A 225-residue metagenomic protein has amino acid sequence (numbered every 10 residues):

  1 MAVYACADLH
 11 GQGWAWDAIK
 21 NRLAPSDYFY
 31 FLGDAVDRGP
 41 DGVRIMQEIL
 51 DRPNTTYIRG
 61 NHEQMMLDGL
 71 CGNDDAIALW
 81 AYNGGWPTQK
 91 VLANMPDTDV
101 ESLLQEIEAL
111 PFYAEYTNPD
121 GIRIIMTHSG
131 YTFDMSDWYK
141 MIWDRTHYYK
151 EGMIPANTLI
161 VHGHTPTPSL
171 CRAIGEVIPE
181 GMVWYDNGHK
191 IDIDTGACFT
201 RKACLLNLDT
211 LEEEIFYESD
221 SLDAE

Functional and structural regions predicted by a protein language model:
M1-E48: N-terminal active-site segment of His-dependent metallophosphoesterases
A2-H10, R123-G130, I191-I193: Active-site-proximal beta-strand elements of phosphoester/diester hydrolases
A5, F29-F31, Y57-I58, I125 (+2 more regions): Residue-level marker for buried hydrophobic side chains located in beta-strands that build the well-ordered beta-sheet
D8, D34, I49, G60-N61 (+6 more regions): Divalent metal-coordination and catalytic microenvironments
H10-A15, D37-P40, Q64-L67, D134 (+2 more regions): Active-site environment of divalent metal-dependent phosphoester hydrolases
R38-Y116, G121-I122, H147-Y148: Active-site neighborhood of divalent metal-dependent phosphoester bond hydrolases
T98-R172: His/acidic metal-ligating clusters that form di-metal
M141-D220: Conserved beta-sheet core of the metallophosphoesterase superfamily
